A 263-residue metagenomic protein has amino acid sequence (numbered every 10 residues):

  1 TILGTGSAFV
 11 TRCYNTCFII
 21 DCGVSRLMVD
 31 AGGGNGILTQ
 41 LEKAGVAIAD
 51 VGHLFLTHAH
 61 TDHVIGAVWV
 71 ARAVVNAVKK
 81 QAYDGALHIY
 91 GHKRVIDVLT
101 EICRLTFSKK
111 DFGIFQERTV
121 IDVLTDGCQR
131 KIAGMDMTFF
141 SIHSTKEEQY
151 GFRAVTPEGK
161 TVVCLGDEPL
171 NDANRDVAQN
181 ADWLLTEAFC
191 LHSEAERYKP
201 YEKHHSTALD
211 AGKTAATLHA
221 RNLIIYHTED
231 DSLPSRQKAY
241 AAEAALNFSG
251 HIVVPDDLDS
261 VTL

Functional and structural regions predicted by a protein language model:
T1-A44, E148-G166: Conserved beta-strand hairpin/beta-sheet module of binuclear metal-dependent hydrolase folds, prominently
G6-A8, I89, V95-I96, T228-L233: Short histidine/acidic/glycine/proline-rich micro-motifs that form metal- and phosphate-coordinating active-site loops
S7, V24, G33, T61 (+3 more regions): Short, glycine/acidic-enriched loop or turn micro-motifs at the edges of active sites
V10-R12, V123-S193: Active-site-proximal loop/helix segment associated with metal-binding centers of metalloenzymes
V29-G32, V51-A59, H92, V162-E168 (+3 more regions): Active-site neighborhood of phospho(di)ester-bond hydrolases with catalytic His/Asp-centered motifs
N35-L87: Active-site metal-binding motif and surrounding structural segment of the metallo-beta-lactamase
Y83-E148, V253, D257: Metallo-beta-lactamase
P169-L258: Cap/insert and terminal regions of metallo-dependent hydrolase folds
